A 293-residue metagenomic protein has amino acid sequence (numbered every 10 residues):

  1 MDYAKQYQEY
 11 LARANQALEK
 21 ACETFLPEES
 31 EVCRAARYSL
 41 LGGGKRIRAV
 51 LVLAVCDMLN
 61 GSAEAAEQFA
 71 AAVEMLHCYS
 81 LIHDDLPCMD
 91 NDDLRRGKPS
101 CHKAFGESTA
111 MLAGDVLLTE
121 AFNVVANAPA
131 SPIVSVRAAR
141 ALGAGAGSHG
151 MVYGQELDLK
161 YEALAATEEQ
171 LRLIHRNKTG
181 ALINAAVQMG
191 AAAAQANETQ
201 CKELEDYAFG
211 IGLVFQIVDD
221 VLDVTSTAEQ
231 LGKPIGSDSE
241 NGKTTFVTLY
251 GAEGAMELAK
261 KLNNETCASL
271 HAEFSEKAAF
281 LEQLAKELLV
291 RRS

Functional and structural regions predicted by a protein language model:
M1-C22: N-terminal amphipathic/basic leader segments beginning at the initiator methionine
A12, C22-L270, S275-L289: Mg2+-dependent prenyl diphosphate-binding active-site environment of isoprenoid biosynthetic enzymes
